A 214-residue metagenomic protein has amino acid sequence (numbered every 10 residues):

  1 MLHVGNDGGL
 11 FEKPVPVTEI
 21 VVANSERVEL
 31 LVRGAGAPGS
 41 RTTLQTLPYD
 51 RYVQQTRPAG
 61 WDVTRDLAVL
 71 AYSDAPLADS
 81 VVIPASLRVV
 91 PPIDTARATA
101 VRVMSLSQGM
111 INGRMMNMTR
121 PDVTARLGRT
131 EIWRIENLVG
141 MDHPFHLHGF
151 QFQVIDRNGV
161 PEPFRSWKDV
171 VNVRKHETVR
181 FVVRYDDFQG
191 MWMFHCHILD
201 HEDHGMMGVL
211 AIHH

Functional and structural regions predicted by a protein language model:
M1-A85, E162: Histidine- and aromatic-rich segments of cupredoxin/plastocyanin-like copper-binding domains
L2-T18, R97, V101-H214: Active-site pocket scaffolds in enzymes
A23, G36-A37, T95-A98, R126: Extracellular/periplasmic catalytic domains that process cell-envelope and extracellular macromolecules
R33, Q45-L47, Y52, S73 (+3 more regions): Structured loops at beta-to-helix junctions and adjacent beta-edge loops in soluble globular domains
V53-A59, A85-R97, N158, C196: Intrinsically disordered, low-complexity boundary segments flanking structured domains
V69-S107: Extracellular/periplasmic ectodomains of large secreted or surface enzymes and adhesion receptors
